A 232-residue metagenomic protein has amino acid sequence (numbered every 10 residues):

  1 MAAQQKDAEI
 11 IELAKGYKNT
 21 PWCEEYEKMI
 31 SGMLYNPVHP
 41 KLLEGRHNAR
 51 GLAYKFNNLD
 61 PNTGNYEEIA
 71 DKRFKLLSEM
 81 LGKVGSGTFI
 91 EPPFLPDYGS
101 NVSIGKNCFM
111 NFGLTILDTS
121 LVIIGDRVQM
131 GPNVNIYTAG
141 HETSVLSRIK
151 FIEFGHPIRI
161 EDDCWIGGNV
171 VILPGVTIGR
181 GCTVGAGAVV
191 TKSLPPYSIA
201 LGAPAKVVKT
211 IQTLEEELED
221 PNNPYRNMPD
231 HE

Functional and structural regions predicted by a protein language model:
M1-G87, A205-K209, T213-E232: Terminal amphipathic alpha-helical/low-complexity segments used for targeting or macromolecular assembly
F94-I178, A203-K206, T210-Q212, E217-D220: Flexible, glycine/small-residue-enriched loop-and-beta-strand segment within the central core of proteins
W165, T183, I199-L201: Short-chain dehydrogenase/reductase
G168, G185-A186: Short, hydrophobic/aromatic alpha-helical segments in well-folded domains
T191: C2H2 zinc finger modules
